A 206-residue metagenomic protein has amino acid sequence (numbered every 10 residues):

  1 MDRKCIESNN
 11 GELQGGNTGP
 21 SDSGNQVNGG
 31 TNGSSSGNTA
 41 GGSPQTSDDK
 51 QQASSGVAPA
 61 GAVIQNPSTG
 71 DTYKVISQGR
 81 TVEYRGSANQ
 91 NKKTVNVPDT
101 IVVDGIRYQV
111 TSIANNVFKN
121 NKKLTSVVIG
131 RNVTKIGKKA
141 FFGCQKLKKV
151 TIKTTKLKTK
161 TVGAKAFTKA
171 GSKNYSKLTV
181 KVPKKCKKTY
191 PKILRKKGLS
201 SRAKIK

Functional and structural regions predicted by a protein language model:
M1-D2, N9-G11, Q78-R80, Q90-S112 (+4 more regions): Structural signature of tandem-repeat unit edges
R3-A60: Ser/Thr/Gly/Pro-rich low-complexity, disordered linker/stalk segments of secreted and cell-surface proteins
G19, N32, A40, S47 (+5 more regions): N-terminal compositionally biased, intrinsically disordered segments and leader/signal-like regions
D48-I106, V110-K122: N-terminal segments that cap or nucleate solenoid repeat domains
A140-F142, K153, K169: Intrinsically disordered, low-complexity segments enriched in Gly and acidic/Ser/Thr residues that form flexible
I193-L199: Helix-loop-beta element that forms the nucleotide-linked donor phosphate-binding surface in glycosyltransferases
